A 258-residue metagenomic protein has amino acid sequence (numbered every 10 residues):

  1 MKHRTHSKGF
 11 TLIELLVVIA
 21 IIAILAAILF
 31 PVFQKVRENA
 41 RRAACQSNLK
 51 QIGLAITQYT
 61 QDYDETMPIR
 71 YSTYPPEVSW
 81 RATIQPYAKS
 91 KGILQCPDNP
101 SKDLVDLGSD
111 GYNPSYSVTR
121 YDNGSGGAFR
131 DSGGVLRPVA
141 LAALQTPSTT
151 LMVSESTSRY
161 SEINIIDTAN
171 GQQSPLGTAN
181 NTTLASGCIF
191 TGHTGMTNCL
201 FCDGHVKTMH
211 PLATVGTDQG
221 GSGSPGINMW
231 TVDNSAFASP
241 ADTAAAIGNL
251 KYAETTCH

Functional and structural regions predicted by a protein language model:
M1-K2, I52: Short hydrophobic/aromatic-rich motifs at helix boundaries and adjacent loops
K2-S47: Amphipathic alpha-helical segments typified by the pilin-like N-terminal helix that continues immediately C-terminal
C45-H258: Short, well-structured segments within or immediately adjacent to enzyme catalytic domains that line ligand-binding
